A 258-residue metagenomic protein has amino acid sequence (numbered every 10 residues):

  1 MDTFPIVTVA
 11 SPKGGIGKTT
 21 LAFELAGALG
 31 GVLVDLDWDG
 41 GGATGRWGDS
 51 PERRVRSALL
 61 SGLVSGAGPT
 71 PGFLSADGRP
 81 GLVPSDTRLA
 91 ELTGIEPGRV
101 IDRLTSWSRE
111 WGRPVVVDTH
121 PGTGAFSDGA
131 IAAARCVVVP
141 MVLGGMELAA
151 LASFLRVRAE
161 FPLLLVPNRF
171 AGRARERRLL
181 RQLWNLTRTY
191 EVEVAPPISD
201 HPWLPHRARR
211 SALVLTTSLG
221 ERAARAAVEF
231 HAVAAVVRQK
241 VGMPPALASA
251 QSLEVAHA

Functional and structural regions predicted by a protein language model:
M1-I6, E160-L163, P245-A258: Acidic-aromatic/histidine active-site loop/patch
D2-D39: Walker A/P-loop phosphate-binding motif and the immediately C-terminal alpha-helix
A10, L36-W111: P-loop/Walker-type NTP enzyme "switch/lid" segment
V34, P84-S85, V116-D118, V138-V142 (+1 more regions): Conserved beta-strand segments of the P-loop GTPase G domain that flank and frequently precede/overlap
G94-D102, S153-R175: P-loop/Walker A phosphate-binding loop and immediately adjacent motor/lid segment at beta-alpha junctions
G122-G144: Inter-motif core of Ras-like GTPase G domains
A132, R156-F161, T187-R188: Short, conserved loop/helix-junction motifs that constitute active-site signature segments in enzyme catalytic cores
R169-T217, F230: Beta-strand-loop-alpha "switch" segments that mediate conformational coupling across diverse proteins
